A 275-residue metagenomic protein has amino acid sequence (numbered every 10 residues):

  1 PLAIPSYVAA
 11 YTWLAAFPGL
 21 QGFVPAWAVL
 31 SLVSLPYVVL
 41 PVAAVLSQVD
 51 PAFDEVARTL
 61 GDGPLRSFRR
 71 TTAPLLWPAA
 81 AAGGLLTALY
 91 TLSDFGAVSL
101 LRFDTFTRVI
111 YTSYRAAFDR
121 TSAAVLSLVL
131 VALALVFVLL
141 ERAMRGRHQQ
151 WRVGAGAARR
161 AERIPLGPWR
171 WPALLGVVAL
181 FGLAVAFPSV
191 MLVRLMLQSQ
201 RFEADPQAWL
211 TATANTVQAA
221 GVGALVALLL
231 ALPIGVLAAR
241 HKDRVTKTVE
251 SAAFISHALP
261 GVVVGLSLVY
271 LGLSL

Functional and structural regions predicted by a protein language model:
P1-S47, A73-G96, A123-R142, P168-L197 (+1 more regions): Membrane-water interface segments at the C-terminal ends of transmembrane alpha-helices in multi-pass inner-membrane
Y11, P64-S67: Active-site-proximal cofactor/substrate-binding loop regions of enzyme domains
V49-T59, S67: Conserved MFS/SLC helix-loop-helix module at the cytosolic interface between two early adjacent transmembrane helices
F53, D62-P64, F95, R120 (+1 more regions): Membrane-helix interface/capping residues of multi-pass secondary transporters
L60-D62, P74: Glycine/proline-centered hinge or cleavage motifs at structural transition points of membrane proteins
L92-F118: Glycine-rich helix-loop "coupling/hinge" segments at transmembrane-helix boundaries in multipass transporters
L101-T107, H148-A157, V193, L197 (+1 more regions): Peri-membrane helix termini and adjoining interfacial loops of integral membrane proteins
M144-V177: Flexible interhelical linker loops that connect adjacent transmembrane helices in multi-pass membrane transporters
